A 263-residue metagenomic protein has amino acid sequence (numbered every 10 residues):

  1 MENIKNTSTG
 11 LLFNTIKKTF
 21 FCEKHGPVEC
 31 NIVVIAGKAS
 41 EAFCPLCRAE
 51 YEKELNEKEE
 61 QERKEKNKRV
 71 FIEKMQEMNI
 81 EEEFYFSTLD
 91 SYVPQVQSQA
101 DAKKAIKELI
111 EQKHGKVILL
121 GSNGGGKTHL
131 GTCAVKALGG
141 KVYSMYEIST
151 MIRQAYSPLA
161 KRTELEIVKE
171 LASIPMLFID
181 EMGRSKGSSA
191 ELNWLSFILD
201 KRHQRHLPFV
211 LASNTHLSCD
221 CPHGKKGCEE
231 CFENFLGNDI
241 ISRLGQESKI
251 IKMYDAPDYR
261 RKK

Functional and structural regions predicted by a protein language model:
M1-Q99, R261-K263: A short, basic N-terminal segment
F86, D90, Q97, D101-V117: P-loop NTPase catalytic core of nucleic-acid-dependent motor ATPases
A100-I106, V135-S173, K186-S189, N193: Short glycine-rich substrate-engagement loop in P-loop NTPases that contacts/grips substrate
H114-T132: Walker A/P-loop nucleotide-binding motif
G115, S173-M176, R205-L211: Loop/turn-to-beta-strand initiation segments
T150, Q154-A155, M182-K263: Replace "adjacent to P-loop NTPase cores in ATP/GTP-dependent enzymes" with "adjacent to NTP-binding cores
